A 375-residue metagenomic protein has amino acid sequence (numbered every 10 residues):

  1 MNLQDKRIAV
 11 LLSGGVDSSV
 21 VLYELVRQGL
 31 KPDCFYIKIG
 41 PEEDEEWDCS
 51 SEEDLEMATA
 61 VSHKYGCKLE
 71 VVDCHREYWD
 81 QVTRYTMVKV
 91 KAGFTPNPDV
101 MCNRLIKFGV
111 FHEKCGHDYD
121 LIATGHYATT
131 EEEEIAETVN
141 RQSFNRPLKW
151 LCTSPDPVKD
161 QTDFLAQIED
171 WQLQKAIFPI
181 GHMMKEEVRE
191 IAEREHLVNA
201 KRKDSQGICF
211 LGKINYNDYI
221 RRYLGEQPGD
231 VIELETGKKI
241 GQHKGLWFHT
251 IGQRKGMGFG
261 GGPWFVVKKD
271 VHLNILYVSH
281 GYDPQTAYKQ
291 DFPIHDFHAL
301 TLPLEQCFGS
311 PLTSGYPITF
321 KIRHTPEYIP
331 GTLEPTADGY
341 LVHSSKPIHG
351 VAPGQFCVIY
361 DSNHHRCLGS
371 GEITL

Functional and structural regions predicted by a protein language model:
M1-A166, E193, V266: ATP-dependent adenylation/nucleotidyltransferase module used to activate substrates
A123-T129, I135-N140, F144-L375: AMP-forming adenylation/ATP pyrophosphatase catalytic core
